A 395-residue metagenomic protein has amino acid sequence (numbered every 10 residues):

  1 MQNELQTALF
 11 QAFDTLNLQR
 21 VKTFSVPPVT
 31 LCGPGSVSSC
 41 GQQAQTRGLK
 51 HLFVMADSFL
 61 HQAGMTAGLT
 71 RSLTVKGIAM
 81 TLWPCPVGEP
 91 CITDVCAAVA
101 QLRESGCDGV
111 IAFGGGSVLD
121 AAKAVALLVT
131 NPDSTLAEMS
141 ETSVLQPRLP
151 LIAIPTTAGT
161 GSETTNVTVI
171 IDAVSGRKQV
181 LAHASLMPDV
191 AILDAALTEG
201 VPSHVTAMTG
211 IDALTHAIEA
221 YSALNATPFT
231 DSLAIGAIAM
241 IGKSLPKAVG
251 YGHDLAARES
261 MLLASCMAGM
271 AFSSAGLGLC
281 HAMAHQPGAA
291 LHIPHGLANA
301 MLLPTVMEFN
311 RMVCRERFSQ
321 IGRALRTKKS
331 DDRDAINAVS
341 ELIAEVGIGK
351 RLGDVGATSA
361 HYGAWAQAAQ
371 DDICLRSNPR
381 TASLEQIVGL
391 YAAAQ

Functional and structural regions predicted by a protein language model:
M1-L82: An N-terminal, well-structured beta->alpha segment
L82-I92: Short beta->alpha junction loops
T93-A196: Glycine/threonine-rich beta-strand-loop-alpha-helix active-site module that forms ligand/phosphate-binding
G159, C266-N299, D372-R376: Glycine-rich phosphate/pyrophosphate-binding beta-alpha loops
V167-A275: Carboxylate- and glycine-rich phosphate/diphosphate-binding segment that chelates Mg2+/Mn2+
A290-H361: Gly/Pro-rich interdomain helix-loop hinge
T358-Q395: Short, amphipathic C-terminal "tail helix"
